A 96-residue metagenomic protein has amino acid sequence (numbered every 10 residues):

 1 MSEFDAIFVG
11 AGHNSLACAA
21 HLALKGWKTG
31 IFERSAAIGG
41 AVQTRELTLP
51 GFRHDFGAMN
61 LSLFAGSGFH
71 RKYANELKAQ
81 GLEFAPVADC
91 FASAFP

Functional and structural regions predicted by a protein language model:
S2-P96: N-terminal glycine-rich phosphate/pyrophosphate-binding loop and immediately adjacent elements
